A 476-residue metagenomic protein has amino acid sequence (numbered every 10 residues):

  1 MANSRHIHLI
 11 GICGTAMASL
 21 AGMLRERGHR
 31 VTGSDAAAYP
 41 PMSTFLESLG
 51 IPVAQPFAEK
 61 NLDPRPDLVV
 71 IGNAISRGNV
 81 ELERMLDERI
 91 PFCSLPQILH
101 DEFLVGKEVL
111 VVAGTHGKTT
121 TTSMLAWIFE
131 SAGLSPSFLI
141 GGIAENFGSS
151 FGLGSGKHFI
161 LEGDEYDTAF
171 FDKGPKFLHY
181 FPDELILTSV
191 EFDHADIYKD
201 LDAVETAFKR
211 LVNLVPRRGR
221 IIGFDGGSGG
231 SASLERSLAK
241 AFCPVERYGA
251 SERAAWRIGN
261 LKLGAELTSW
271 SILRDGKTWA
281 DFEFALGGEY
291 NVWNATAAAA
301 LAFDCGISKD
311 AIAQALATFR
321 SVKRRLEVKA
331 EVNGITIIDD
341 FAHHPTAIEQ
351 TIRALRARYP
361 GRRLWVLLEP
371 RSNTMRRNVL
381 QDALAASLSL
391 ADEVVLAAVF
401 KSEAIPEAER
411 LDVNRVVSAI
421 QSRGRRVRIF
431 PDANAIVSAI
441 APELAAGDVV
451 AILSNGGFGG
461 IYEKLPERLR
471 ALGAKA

Functional and structural regions predicted by a protein language model:
A2-H8, A16-R27, K173-G174, L178-H179 (+3 more regions): Nucleotide phosphate-binding/pyrophosphate-handling subdomain across enzymes that bind or process nucleotide phosphates
S4, L9, M23, L95-A144: Walker A (P-loop) phosphate-binding motif
H29-A36, I186-L187, R220-G226, W365-L368 (+1 more regions): Short internal beta-strands
P40-E47, A54, N61-I71, S76-S94 (+8 more regions): Acidic, Mg2+-coordinating active-site environments of NTP-dependent enzymes
P64-L68, K157, A446-D448: Short acidic/histidine-rich motifs immediately flanking catalytic phosphotransfer sites in two-component signaling
H158-T168, I337-H343: Switch II (G3) loop of P-loop NTPases
A385-A446: C-terminal helical cap/extension that packs against the catalytic core of soluble nucleotide-cofactor enzymes
V449, L453-A476: Glycine/aspartate-rich loop-and-adjacent alpha/beta segment that forms the canonical ThDP
